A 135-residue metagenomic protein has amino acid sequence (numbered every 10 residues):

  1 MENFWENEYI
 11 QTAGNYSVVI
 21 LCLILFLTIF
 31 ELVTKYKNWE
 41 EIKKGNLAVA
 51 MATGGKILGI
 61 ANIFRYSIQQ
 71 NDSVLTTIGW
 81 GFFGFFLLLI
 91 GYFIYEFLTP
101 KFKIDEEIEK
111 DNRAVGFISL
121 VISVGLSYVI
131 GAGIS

Functional and structural regions predicted by a protein language model:
M1-N7, Y36, S67-D72, I104-D105: Membrane-interface helix termini and inter-helical loops of multi-pass transporters
N7-C22, S73-L87: Alpha-helical transmembrane segments
N15-K35: N-terminal signal-anchor/start-transfer transmembrane helix
C22-L27, L87-Y92, S123-S127: Alpha-helical transmembrane segments of multipass membrane proteins
E41-G54: Loop-to-helix transition at the N-terminal end of transmembrane alpha-helices
K56-S67, S119-S135: Hydrophobic alpha-helical transmembrane segments in multi-pass integral membrane proteins
L88-D105: Transmembrane alpha-helical segments of integral membrane proteins
K103-V121: Interfacial loop-to-transmembrane junctions
